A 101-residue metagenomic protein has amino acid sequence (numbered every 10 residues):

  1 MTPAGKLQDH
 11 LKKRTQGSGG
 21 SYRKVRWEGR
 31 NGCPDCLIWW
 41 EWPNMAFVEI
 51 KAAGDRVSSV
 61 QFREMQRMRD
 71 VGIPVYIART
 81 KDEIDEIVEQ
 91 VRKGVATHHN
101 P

Functional and structural regions predicted by a protein language model:
M1-P101: Catalytic phosphate/metal-binding cores of nucleic-acid and nucleotide-processing enzymes, i.e., regions that mediate
